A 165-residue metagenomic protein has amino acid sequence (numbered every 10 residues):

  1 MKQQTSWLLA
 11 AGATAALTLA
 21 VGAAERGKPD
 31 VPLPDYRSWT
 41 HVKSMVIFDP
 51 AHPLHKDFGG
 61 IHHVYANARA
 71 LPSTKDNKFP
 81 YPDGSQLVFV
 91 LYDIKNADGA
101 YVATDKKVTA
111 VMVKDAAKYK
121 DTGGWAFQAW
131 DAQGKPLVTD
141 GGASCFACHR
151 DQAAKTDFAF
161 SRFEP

Functional and structural regions predicted by a protein language model:
M1-A11: Bacterial N-terminal signal peptides that target proteins for export
Q3, L17-A24: Amphipathic/hydrophobic helical signal segments and adjacent flexible N-terminal regions that mediate secretion
S6-W7, Y65-A68, Q152: Intrinsic structural disorder/low-complexity segments
A10-T18: Bacterial N-terminal signal peptides
L19-V21, R69, D93: N-terminal low-complexity, intrinsically disordered patches enriched in charged
A24-F58, T74-P165: Sequence context surrounding c-type heme c attachment/ligation sites in exported
F58-P72: Short, structured beta-strand/loop micro-motifs enriched in basic residues and often containing a Trp
